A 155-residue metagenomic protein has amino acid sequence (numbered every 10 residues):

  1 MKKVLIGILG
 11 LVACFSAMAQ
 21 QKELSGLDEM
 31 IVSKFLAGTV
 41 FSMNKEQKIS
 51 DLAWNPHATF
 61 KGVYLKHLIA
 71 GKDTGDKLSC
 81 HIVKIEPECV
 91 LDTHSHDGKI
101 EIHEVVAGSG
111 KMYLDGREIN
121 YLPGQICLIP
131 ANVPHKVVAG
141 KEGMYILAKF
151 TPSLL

Functional and structural regions predicted by a protein language model:
V4-A13: Sec-dependent N-terminal signal peptides
A19-K77: A short, N-terminal "cap"/entry segment at the start of jelly-roll beta-barrel domains of the cupin/DSBH fold
H67, H81-H96: Conserved short histidine dyad/triad with adjacent acidic residue
I82, L128, E142-L155: A short hydrophobic beta-strand segment most commonly corresponding to one strand of the jelly-roll/cupin
P87, G98-K99, R117, V133-P134 (+1 more regions): A generic "binding-loop/recognition-motif" signal
T93, M112, I129, H135-K141: Short beta-strand His + acidic residue motifs that chelate non-heme Fe in jelly-roll/DSBH and cupin folds
G98-E101, V105-G110, D115: Glycine- and acidic-residue-biased ligand/ion/polar-headgroup-sensing regions
R117-A131: Short acidic-glycine-tyrosine-enriched beta hairpin
